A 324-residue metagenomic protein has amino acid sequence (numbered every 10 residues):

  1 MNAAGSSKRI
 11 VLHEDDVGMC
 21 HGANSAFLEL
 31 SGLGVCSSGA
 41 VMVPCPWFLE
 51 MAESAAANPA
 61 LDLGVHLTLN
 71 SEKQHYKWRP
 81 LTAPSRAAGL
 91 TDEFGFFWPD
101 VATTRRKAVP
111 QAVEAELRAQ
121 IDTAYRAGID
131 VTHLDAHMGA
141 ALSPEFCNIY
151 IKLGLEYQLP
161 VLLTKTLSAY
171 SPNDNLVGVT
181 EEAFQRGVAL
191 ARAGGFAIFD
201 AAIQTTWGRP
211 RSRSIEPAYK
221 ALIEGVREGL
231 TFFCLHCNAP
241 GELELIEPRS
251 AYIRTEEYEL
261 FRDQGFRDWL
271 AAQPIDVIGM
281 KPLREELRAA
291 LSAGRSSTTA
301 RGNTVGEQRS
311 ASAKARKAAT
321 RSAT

Functional and structural regions predicted by a protein language model:
M1-L12, H21-I129, H133, E145-T324: Terminal accessory/targeting
D16: His/Cys-centered metal/cofactor-coordination and adjacent catalytic loops
M138: Active-site histidine-anchored catalytic micro-motif
